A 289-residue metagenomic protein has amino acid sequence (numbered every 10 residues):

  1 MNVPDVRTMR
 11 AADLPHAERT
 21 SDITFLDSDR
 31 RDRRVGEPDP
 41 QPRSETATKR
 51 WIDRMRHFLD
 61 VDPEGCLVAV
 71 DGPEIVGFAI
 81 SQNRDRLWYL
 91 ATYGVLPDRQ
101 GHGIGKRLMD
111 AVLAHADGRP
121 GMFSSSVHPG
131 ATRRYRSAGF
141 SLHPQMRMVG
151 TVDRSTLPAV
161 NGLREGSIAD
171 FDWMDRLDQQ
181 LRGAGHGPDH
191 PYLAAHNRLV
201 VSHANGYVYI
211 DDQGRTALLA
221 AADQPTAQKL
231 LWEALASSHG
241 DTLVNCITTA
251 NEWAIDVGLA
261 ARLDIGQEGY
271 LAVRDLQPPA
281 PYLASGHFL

Functional and structural regions predicted by a protein language model:
D5-R19, R30, N161-W173: A short beta-loop-alpha structural element at the N-terminal edge of CoA-dependent acyl/N-acetyltransferase catalytic
E18-C66, V70-G72, D178-L199: Active-site rim helix/loop that mediates acceptor-substrate recognition in acyltransferases
C66-V68, E74-Q82, Y89-G94, A204-L218: Conserved beta-strand in the GNAT
L90-A91, M109, H115-P129, H239-T249 (+1 more regions): Conserved GNAT acetyl-CoA-binding A-motif
T92-A114, S137, Q224-A236: Conserved acetyl-CoA-binding loop-helix of GNAT-fold acetyltransferases
G118, S137-R215: Amide-forming acyltransferase catalytic core, primarily the GNAT-like/NAT-type and related acyltransferase folds
M122-S124, S141-R154, I265-L276: Conserved catalytic-core motifs of GNAT/GCN5-like acyltransferases
A131-R136, F140, D256-G258: Conserved active-site tyrosine of GNAT-family acetyltransferases
